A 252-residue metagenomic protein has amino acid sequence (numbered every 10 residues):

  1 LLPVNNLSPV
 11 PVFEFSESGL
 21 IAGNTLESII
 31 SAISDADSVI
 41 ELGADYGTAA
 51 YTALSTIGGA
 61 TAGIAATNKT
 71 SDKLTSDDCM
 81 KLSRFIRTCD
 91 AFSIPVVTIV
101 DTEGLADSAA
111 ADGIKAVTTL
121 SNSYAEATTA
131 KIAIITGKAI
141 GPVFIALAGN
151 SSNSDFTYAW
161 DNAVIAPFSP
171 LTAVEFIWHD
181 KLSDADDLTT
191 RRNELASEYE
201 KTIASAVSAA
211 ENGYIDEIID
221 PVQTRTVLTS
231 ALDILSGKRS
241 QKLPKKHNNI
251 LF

Functional and structural regions predicted by a protein language model:
L1-F252: Ligand-binding clefts of soluble mixed alpha/beta catalytic domains
